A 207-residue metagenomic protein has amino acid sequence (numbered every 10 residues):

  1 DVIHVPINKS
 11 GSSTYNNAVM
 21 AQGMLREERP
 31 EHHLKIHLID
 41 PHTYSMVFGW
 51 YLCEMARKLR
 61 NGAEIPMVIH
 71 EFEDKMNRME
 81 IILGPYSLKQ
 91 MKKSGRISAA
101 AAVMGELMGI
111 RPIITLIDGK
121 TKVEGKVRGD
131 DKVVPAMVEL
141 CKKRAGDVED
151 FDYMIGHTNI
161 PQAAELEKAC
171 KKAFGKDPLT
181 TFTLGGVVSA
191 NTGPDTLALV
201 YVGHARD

Functional and structural regions predicted by a protein language model:
D1-I3: Structural motif
G11-G23, E27, K35-H37, T43-D207: Mixed-charge interfacial surface used for oligomerization/domain docking and macromolecular partner engagement
E31: Flexible loop/hinge segments that line or gate small-molecule binding clefts
